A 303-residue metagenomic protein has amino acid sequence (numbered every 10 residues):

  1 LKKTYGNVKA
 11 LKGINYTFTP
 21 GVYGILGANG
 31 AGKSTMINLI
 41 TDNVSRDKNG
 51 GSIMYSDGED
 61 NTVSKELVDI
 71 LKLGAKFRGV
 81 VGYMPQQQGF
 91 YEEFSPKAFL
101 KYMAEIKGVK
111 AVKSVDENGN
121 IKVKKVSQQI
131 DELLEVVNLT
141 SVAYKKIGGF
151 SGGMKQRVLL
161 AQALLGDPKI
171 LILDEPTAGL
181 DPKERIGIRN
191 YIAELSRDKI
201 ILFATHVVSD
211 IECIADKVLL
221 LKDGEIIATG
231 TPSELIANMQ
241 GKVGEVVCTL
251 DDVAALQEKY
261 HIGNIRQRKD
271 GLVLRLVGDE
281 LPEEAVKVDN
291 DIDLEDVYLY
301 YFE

Functional and structural regions predicted by a protein language model:
A28-G32: Walker A (P-loop) phosphate-binding loop of ABC-type ATPase nucleotide-binding domains
S52-K76, Q88: ABC ATPase NBD Q-loop/coupling interface
K101, E105-V142: Conserved ABC ATPase "signature" region
L160: Hydrophobic anchor residue at the start of the ABC signature
L171-D174, L180: Catalytic Walker B motif of ABC-type/P-loop ATPase nucleotide-binding domains
N190-L276: ABC transporter nucleotide-binding domain
